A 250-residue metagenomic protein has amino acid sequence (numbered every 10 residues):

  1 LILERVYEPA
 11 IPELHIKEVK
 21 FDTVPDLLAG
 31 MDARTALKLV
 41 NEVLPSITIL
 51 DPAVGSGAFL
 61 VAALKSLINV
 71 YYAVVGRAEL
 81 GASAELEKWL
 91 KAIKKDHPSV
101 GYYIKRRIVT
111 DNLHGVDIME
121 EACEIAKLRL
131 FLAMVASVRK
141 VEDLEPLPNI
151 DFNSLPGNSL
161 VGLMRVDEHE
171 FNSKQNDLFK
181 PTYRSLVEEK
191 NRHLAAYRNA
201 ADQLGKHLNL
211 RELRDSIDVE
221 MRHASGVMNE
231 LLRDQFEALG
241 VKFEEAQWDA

Functional and structural regions predicted by a protein language model:
L1-A250: SAM-dependent methyltransferase catalytic region
